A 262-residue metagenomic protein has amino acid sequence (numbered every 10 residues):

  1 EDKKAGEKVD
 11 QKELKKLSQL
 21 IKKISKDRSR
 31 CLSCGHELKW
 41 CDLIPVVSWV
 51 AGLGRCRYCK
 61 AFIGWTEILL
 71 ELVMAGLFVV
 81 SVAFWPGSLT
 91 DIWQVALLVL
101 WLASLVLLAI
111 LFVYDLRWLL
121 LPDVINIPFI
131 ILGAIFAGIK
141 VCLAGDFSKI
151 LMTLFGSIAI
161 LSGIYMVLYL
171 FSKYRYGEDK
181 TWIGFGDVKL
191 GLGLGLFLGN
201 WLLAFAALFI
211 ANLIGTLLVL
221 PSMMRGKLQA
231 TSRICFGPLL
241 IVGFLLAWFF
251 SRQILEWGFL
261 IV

Functional and structural regions predicted by a protein language model:
E1, F78, V82, A134-D146 (+1 more regions): Hydrophobic alpha-helical transmembrane segments
E1-I92, I254-V262: N-terminal transmembrane signal-anchor/hairpin module of polytopic inner-membrane proteins
I44-A51, F205, F209-L218: Hydrophobic, aromatic-rich membrane-embedded alpha-helical segments
A83-G87, V141-G145, K173-E178, M223-T231 (+2 more regions): Transmembrane helix-loop junctions in multipass membrane proteins, especially transporters and channels
I92-W93, L97, A103-I214, W257-V262: Functional transmembrane core segments of multi-pass inner-membrane proteins
A137, G191, G215-M223, F244 (+1 more regions): Hydrophobic transmembrane alpha-helices of multi-pass small-molecule transporters
I183-F185, P221-L246: Interfacial loop-to-transmembrane junctions
